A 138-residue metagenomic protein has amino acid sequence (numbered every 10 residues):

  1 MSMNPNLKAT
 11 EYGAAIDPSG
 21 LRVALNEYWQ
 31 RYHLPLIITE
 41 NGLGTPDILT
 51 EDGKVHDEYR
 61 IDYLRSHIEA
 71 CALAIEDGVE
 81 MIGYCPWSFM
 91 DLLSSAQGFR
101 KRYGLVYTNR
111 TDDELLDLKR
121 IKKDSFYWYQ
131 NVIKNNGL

Functional and structural regions predicted by a protein language model:
M1-L138: Non-catalytic scaffold segments within catalytic domains of secreted glycoside hydrolases
